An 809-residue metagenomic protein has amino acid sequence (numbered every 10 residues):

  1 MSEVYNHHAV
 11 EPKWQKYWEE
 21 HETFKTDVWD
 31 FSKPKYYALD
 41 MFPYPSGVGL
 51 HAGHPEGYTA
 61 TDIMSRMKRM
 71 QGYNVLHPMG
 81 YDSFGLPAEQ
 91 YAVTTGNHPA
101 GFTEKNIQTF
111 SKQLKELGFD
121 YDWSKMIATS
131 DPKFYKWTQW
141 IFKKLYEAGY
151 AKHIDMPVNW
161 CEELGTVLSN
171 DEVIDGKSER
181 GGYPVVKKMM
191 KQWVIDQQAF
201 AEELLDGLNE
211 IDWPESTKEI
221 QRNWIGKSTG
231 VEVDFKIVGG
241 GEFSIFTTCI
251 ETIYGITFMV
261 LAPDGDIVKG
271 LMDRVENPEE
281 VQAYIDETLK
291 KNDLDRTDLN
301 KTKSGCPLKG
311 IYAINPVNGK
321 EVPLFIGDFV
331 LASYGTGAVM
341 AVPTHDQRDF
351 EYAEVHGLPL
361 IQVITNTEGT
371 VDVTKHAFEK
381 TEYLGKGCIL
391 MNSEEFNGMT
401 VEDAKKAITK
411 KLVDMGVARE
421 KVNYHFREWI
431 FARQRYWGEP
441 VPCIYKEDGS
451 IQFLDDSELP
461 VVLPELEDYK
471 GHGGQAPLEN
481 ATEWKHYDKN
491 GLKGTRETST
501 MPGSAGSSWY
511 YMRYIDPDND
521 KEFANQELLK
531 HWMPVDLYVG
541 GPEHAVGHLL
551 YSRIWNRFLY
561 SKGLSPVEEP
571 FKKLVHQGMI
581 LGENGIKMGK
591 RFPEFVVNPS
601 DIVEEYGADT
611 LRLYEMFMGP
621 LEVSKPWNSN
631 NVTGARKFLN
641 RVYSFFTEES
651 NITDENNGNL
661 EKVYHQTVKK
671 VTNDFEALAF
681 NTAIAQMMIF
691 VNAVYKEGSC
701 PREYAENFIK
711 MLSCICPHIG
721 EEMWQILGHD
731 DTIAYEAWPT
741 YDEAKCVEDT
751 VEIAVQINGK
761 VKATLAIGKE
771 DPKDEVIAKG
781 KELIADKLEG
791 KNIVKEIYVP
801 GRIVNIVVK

Functional and structural regions predicted by a protein language model:
M1, M41-L50, D122-I127, L331-V339 (+10 more regions): Glycine- and acidic
M1-L39, R69-P78, G101-T109, W213 (+2 more regions): Conserved oxyanion/phosphate-binding beta-strand-loop segments in alpha/beta enzyme cores
E3, H7-Q15, T138-T365, G473-Q475 (+6 more regions): NTP-handling and nucleic-acid-processing catalytic cores
V4, K13, Y17-H21, T94-I250 (+8 more regions): Residue patterns forming the tRNA-binding/recognition surfaces of aminoacyl-tRNA synthetases and related DALR
D27-P99, T103, I127-I141, T247-T248 (+2 more regions): N-terminal catalytic cores of NTP/NDP-binding nucleotidyl/phosphoryl-transfer enzymes
D82, E147-N159, G335, E420-G449 (+3 more regions): Helix-rich, typically C-terminal accessory recognition domains appended to large enzymatic cores
F243-G265, W429, R435-W437, V441 (+4 more regions): Conserved phosphate/anionic-ligand binding catalytic regions in large, soluble enzymes, centered on
I311-V317, E321-Y334, V363, N480 (+1 more regions): Alpha-helical recognition segments enriched in aromatics with Gly/Pro capping that present substrate-recognition
